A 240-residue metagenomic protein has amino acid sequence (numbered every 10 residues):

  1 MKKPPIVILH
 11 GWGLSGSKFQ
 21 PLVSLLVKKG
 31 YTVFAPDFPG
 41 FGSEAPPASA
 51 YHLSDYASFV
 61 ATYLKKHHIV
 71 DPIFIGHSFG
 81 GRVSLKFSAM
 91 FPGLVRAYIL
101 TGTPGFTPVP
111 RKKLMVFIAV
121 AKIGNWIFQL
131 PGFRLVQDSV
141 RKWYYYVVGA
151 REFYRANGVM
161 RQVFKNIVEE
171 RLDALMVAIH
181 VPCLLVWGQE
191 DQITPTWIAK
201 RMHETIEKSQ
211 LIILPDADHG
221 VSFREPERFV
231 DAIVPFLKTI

Functional and structural regions predicted by a protein language model:
K2-S43: Conserved HGGG/HGGXW glycine-rich cap/lid loop of the alpha/beta-hydrolase fold
K28, T32-I75, E227, D231: Active-site loop/oxyanion-hole signature of alpha/beta-hydrolase fold enzymes
G76-G80, S84: Gly/Ala-rich beta-loop-alpha elbow adjacent to hydrolase catalytic centers
L85-M90, R96-Q129: Flexible "cap/lid" loop of the alpha/beta hydrolase fold
R111, W126-H180: Conserved alpha/beta-hydrolase catalytic His-Asp/Glu region
I179, L185-W187, D191: Short beta-strand/loop motif that positions the catalytic acidic residue of the alpha/beta-hydrolase fold
H203-G220: Catalytic histidine neighborhood in serine/cysteine hydrolases with alpha/beta-hydrolase-type architecture
A217-P226, V230: Catalytic histidine-centered segment of alpha/beta-hydrolase-like enzymes
